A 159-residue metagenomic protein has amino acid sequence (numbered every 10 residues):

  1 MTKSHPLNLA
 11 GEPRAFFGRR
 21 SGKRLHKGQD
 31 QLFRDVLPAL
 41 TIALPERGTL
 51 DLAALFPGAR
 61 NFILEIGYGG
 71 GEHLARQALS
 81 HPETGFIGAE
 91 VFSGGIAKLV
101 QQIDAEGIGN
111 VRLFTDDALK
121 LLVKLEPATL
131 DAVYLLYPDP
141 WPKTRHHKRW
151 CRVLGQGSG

Functional and structural regions predicted by a protein language model:
M1-L64, E72-L79: S-adenosyl-L-methionine
I66, A89: Conserved beta-strand/loop positions that form the S-adenosyl-L-methionine
G69: Conserved glycine-rich SAM-binding loop
T84-I87: Short beta-strand element of Class I
F92: Conserved SAM/SAH-binding beta-strand->alpha-helix loop
V100-P127: S-adenosyl-L-methionine
L130-W150: A short SAM/SAH-binding and catalytic strip from SAM-dependent methyltransferases
C151-G159: A short glycine-rich, Lys/Arg-flanked "PGG" loop and its adjoining helix->strand segment in the class I
